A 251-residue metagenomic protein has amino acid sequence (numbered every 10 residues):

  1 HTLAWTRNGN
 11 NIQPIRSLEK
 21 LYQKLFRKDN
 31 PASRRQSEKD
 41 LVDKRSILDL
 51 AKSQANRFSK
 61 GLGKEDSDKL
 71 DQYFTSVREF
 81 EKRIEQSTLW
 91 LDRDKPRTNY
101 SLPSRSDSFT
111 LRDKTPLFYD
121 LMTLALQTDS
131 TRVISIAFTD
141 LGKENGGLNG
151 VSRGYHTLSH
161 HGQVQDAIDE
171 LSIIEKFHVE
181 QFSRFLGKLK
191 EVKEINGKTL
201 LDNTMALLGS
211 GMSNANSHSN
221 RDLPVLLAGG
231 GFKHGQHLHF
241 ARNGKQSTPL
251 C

Functional and structural regions predicted by a protein language model:
H1-C251: Ligand-binding pockets and gating/stacking loops
